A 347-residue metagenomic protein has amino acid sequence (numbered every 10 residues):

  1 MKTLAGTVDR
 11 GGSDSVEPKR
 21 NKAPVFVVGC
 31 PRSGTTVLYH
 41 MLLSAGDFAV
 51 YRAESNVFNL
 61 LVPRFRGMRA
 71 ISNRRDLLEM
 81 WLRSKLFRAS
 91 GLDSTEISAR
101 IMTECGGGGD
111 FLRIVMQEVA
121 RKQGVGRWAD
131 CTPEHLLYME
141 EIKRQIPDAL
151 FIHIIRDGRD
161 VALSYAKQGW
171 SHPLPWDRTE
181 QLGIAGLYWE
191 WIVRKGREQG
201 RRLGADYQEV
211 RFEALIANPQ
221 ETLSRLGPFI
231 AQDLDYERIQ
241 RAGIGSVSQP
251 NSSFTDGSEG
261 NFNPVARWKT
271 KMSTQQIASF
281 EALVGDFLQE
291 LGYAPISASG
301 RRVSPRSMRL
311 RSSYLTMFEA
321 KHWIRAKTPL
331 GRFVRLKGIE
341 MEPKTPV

Functional and structural regions predicted by a protein language model:
M1-P18, S297-V347: Membrane-proximal basic amphipathic "stem/tether" segments
C30: P-loop (Walker A) phosphate-binding loop of NTP-binding proteins
T36-F48: A conserved segment at the C-terminal end of the G1
A49-D130, H135-L136, S171-P175: PAPS-dependent sulfation machinery
V119-K122, K195-Y207, L283, F287: A structural motif corresponding to the C-terminal end of an alpha-helix and its immediate exit/capping segment
C131-E134, E141-A166: Conserved phosphate-donor/acceptor-positioning beta-strand/loop module used by diverse small-molecule
W170-Y188: Lumenal/extracellular "mature" regions of secretory-pathway glycan-modifying transferases
R201-A278, A282, A298-R309: The conserved 3'-phosphoadenosine-5'-phosphosulfate
